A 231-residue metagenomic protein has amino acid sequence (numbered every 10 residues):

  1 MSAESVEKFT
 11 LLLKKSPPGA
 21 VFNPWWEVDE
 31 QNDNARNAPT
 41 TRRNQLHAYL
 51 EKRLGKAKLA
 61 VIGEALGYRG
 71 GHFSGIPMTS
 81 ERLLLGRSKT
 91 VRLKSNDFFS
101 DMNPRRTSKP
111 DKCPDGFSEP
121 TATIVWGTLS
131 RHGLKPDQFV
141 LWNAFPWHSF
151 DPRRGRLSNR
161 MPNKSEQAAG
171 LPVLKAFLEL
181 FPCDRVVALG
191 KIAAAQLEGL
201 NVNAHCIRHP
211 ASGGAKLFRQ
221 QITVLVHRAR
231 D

Functional and structural regions predicted by a protein language model:
S2-R185, A195, L200: A polyanion-binding, active-site-adjacent surface
K191-I192: Alpha-helix/helix-capping structural signal
N201-D231: Short, flexible loop segments at boundaries between secondary-structure elements
